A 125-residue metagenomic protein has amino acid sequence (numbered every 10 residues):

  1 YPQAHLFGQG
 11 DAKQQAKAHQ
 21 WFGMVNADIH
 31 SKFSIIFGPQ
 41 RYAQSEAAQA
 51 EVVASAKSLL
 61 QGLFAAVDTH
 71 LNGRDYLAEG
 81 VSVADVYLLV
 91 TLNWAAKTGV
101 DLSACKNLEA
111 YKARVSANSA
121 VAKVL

Functional and structural regions predicted by a protein language model:
Y1-A54, S58-G62, D68: GST-like domain detector, emphasizing the conserved glutathione-binding G-site in the N-terminal thioredoxin-like
Y1-P2, N26, N72, A96 (+2 more regions): Hydrophobic/aromatic-lined pockets within catalytic cores
Q3, T69-G80, S119-V124: Surface-exposed helix-capping loop/turn segments at secondary-structure junctions
D11, A54-S55, G99-K106: Structural helix-adjacent loops and short alpha-helical linkers that scaffold large soluble proteins
A18, V67, D85, V115-V121: Residue-level signal for nonpolar/aromatic packing positions in well-ordered secondary structure
K32-I36, Y76-D101, E109-V115: GST superfamily/GST-like fold recognition
N107-L125: Long hydrophobic alpha-helical segments typical of transmembrane helices together with their membrane-interfacial
